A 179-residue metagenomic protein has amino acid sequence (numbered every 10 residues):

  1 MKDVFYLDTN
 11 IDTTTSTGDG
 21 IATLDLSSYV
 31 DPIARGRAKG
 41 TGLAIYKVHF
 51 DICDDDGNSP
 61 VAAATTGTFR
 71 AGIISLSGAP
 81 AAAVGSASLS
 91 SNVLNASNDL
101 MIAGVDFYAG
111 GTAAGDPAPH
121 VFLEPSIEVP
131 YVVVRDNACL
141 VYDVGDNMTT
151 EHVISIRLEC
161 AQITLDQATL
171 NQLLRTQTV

Functional and structural regions predicted by a protein language model:
M1-I21, R37-G42, I52-D54, A63 (+1 more regions): C-terminal interaction-tip segments
M1-S27, F107-Y131: Generic detector of solvent-exposed, compositionally biased contiguous segments
V4, D12-T13, D31-T41, S86-V105: Extracellular distal adhesion/interaction modules in secreted or cell-surface proteins
N10-T14, S27, Y46, D51-C53 (+2 more regions): A structural detector for beta-sheet-dominated domains
T23-L89, S155, E159-A161: Beta-rich globular "head" domains
I33-A38, V121-F122, S126-E128, D146: Short, flexible coil/linker segments at or flanking structured domains
G40-D51, V129-M148, H152: Noncatalytic modules at the cell exterior or secretory-pathway interfaces, chiefly beta-strand-rich lectin/adhesion
S77-V132: Extended, solvent-exposed segments with strong compositional bias
